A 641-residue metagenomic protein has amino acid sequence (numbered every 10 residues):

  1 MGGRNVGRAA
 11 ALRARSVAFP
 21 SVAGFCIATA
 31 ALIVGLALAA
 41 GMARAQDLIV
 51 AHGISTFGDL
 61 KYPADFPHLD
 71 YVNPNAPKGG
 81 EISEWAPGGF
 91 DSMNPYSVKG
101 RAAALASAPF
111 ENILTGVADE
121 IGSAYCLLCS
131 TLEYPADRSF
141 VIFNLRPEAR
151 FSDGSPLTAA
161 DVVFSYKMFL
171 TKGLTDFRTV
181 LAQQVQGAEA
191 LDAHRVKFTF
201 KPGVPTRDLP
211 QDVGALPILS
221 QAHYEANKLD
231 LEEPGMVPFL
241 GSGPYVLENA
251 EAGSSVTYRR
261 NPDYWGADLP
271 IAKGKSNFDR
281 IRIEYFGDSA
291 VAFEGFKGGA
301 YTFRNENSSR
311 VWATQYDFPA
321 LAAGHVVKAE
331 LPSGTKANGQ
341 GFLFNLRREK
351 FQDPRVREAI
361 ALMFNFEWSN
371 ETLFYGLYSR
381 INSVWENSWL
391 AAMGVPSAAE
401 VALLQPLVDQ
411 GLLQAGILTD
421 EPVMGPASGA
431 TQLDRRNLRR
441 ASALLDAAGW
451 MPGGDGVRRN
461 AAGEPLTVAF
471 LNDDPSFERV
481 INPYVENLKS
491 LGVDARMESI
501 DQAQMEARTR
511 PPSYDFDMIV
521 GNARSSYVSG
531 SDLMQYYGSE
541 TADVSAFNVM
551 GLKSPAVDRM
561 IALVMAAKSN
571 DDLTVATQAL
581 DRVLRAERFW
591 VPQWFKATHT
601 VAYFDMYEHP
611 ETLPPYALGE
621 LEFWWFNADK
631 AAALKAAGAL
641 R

Functional and structural regions predicted by a protein language model:
G24, D47, A86, F90 (+7 more regions): Detector for C-terminal structural segments
A45-D137, N144, K167, L174 (+1 more regions): N-terminal lobe/hinge region of extracytoplasmic solute-binding protein
K61, G89, S107-G122, V213-R282 (+5 more regions): Gly/Pro-rich hinge or "lid" segments in bacterial periplasmic/extracellular proteins
Y71-P77, V98-L105, T131-T175, E189-L191 (+4 more regions): Aromatic- and charge-enriched surface segment that lines or borders ligand/interaction sites
C126-S130, S152, L157, T199-L219 (+4 more regions): Aromatic-rich, solvent-exposed beta-strand/loop patch
N144, T179-N227, S242-E251, G394-Q410: Surface-exposed binding/hinge segments that line and control ligand-binding clefts or catalytic entry sites
R146, E233, G266-D317, E358 (+4 more regions): Ligand-site clamp/hinge motif
G187-E189, E248-R259, E284-R348, R355-A359 (+3 more regions): Extracellular/periplasmic solute-recognition and catalytic clefts
